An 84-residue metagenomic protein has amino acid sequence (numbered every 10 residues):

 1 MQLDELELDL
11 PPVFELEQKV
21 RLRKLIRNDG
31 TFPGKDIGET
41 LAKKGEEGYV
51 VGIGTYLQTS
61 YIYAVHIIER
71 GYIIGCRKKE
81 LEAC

Functional and structural regions predicted by a protein language model:
Q2-C84: Basic/aromatic-rich interaction segments and small domains that mediate binding to polyanionic partners
